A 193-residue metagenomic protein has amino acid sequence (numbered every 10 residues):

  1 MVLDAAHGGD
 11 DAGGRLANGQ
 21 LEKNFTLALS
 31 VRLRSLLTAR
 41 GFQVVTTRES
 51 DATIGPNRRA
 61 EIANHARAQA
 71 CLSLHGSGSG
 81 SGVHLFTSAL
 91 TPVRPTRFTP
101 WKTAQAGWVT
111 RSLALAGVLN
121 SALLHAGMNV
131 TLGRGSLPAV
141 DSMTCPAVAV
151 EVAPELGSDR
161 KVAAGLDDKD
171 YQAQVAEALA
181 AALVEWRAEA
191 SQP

Functional and structural regions predicted by a protein language model:
A6: Extracellular repeat turn/loop positions enriched in glycine and acidic/polar residues, especially those that create
D10-G14, S158-R160: Short, solvent-exposed loop/turn elements at domain surfaces
G13-A28: Glycine- and acidic-residue-enriched helix-capping/strand-helix junction motifs
F25-P193: Active-site-proximal helix/loop segments of hydrolytic enzymes
